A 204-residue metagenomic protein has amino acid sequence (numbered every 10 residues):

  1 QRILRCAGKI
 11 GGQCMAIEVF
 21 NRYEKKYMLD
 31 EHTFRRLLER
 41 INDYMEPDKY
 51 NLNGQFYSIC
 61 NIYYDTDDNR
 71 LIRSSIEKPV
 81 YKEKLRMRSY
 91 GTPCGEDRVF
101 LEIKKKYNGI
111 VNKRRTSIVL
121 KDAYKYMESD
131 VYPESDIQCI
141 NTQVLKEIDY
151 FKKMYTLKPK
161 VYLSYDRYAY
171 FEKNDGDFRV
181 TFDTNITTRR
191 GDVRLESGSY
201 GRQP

Functional and structural regions predicted by a protein language model:
I3-L4, G8-P204: Phosphate-end processing signature that detects enzymes handling 5′-triphosphorylated RNA and polyphosphate
